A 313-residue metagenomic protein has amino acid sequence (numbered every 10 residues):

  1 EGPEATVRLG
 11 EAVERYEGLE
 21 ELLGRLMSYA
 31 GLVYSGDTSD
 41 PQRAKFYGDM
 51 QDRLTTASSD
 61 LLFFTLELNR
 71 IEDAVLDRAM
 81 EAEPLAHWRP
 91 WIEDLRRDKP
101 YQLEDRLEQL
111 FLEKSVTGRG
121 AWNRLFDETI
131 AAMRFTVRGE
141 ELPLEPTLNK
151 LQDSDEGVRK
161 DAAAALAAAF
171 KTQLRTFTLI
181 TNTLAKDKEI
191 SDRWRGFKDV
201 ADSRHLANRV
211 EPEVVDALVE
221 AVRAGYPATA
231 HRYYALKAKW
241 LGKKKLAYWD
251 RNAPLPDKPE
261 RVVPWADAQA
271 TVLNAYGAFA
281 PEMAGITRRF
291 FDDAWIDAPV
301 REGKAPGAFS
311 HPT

Functional and structural regions predicted by a protein language model:
E1-Y276: A well-structured
K258-P312: Auxiliary, metal-adjacent structural segments of Zn-dependent hydrolase domains
